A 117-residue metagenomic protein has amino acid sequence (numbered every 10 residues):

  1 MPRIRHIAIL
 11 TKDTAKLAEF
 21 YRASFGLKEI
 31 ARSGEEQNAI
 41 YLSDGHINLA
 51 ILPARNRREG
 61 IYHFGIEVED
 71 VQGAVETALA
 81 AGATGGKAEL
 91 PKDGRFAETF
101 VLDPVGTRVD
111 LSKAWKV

Functional and structural regions predicted by a protein language model:
M1-A18, Y62-F64, S112-V117: N-terminal beta-strand motif that seeds the catalytic metal site of vicinal oxygen chelate
M1-R3, N56-G60, K92-D93: Short glycine-enriched loop/turn motifs at secondary-structure junctions
R5, Q37, F96-E98: Short loop/turn microsegments at loop-to-beta-strand junctions
I9, L79-V117: Vicinal oxygen chelate
L17-R22, A78, G106: Conserved active-site tyrosine of GNAT-family acetyltransferases
G26-S33, T84-L90: Short secondary-structure junctions
K28-G60, R108-K113: Conserved short beta-strand elements that form part of the metal-binding/catalytic scaffold of enzyme active sites
Q72-T77: Short amphipathic alpha-helices within nucleic acid-binding modules
